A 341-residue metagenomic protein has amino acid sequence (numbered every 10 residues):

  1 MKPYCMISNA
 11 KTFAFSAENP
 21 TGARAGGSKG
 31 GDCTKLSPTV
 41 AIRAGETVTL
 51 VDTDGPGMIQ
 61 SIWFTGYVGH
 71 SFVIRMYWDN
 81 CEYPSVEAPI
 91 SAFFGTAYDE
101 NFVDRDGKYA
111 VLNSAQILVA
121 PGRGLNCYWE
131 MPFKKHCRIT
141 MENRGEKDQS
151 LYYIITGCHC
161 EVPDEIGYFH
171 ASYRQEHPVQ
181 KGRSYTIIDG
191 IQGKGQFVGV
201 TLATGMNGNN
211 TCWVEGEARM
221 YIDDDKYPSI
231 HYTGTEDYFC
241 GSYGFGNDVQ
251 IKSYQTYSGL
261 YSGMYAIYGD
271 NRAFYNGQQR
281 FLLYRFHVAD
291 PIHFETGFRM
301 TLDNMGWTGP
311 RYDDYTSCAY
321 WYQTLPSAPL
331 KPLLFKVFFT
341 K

Functional and structural regions predicted by a protein language model:
M1-K341: Beta-strand-centric surfaces of beta-sandwich/beta-rich domains
